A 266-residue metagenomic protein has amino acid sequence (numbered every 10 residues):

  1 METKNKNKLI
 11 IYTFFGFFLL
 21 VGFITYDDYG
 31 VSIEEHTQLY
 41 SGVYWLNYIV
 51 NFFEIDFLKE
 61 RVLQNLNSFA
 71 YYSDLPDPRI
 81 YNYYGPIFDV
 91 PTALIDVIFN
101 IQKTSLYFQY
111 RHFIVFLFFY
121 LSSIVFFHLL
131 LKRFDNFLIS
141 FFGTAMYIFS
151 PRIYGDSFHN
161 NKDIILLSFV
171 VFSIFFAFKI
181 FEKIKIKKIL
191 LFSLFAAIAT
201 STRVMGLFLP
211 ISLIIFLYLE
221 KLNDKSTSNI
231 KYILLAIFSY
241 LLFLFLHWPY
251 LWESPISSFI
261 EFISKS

Functional and structural regions predicted by a protein language model:
N7-E35, V43-S73, M146, A199 (+1 more regions): Transmembrane signal-anchor helices characteristic of membrane glycosylation enzymes that use polyprenol
Y12, I124-F149, E182, I186-K187 (+1 more regions): Transmembrane-helix signature of polytopic, membrane-embedded enzymes that assemble or transfer cell-envelope glycans
S32, F158-I165: Short acidic/glycine- and proline-prone juxtamembrane loop motifs at membrane-interface regions of multi-pass membrane
Y48-N51, Y81-V90, N100-K103, I198-T200 (+2 more regions): Transmembrane-lumen/periplasm boundary regions of multi-pass, lipid-linked membrane glycan transferases
Q109, F113-F134, F172, F176: Transmembrane-helix motifs of polytopic, lipid-linked glycan transferases
V125, L129, I165-E182, L191-A196: Specific aromatic-rich, kink-prone transmembrane helix
S140-I148, F175, A196, T200: Short helix- or helix-capping micro-motifs that position conserved polar/aromatic residues at function-defining sites
L190-F192, M205-E220: Transmembrane-embedded, aromatic-rich helix segments that form part of the hydrophobic channel/pocket engaging
